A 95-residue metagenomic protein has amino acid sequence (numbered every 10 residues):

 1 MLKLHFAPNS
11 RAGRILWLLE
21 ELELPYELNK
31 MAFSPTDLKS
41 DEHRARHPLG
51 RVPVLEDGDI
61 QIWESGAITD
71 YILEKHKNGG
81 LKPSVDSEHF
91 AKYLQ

Functional and structural regions predicted by a protein language model:
M1-Q95: GST-like domain detector, emphasizing the conserved glutathione-binding G-site in the N-terminal thioredoxin-like
